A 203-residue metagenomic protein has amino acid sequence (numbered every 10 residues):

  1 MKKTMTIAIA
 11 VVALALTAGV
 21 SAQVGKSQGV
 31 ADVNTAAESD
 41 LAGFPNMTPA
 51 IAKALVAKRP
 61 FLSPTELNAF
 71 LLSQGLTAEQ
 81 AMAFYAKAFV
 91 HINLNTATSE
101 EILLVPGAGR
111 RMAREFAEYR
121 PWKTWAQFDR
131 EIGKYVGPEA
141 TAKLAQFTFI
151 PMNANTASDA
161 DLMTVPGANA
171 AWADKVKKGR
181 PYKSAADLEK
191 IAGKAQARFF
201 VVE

Functional and structural regions predicted by a protein language model:
M1-I9: Bacterial N-terminal signal peptides that target proteins for export
A8-L16: Bacterial N-terminal signal peptides
A22-V30: Cleaved targeting-peptide boundary
V30-L62: N-terminal targeting signals for Sec/Tat export/insertion, comprising classic cleavable signal peptides
A31-A36, H91-I102, M152-L162: Disulfide-bonded cysteine-rich modules in secreted/extracellular proteins, activating on the conserved Cys frameworks
T48-P49, G109, N169: Small-residue hinge/turn detector
K53-T96, M112-T156, D174-E203: Accessory alpha-helical DNA-binding modules that contact the DNA backbone or grooves
T164-G167: Extracytoplasmic low-complexity/disordered linkers and repeat tracts associated with LysM-containing
